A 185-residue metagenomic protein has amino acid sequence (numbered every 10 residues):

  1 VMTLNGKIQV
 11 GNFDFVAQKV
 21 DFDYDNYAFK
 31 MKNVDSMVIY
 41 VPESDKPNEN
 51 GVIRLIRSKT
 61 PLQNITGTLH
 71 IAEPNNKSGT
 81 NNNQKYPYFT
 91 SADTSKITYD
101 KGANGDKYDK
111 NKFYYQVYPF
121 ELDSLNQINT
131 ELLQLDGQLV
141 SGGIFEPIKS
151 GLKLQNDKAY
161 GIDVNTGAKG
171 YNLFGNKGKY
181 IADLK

Functional and structural regions predicted by a protein language model:
V1-K185: Structural signature for solvent-exposed beta-strand/loop edge elements and short helix-capping sites, enriched
